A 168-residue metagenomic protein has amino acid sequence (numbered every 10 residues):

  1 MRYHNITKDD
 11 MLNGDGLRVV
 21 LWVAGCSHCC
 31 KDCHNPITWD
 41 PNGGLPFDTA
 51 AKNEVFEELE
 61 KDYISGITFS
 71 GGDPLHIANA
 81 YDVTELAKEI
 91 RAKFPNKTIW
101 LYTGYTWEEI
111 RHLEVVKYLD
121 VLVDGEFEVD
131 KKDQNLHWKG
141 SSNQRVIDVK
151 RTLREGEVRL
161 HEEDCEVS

Functional and structural regions predicted by a protein language model:
M1-W22, N35-N42, V158-R159, E163-S168: N-terminal [4Fe-4S]-dependent radical SAM core
M1-Y3, L17, N35-W100, Y105-H112: Conserved Radical SAM active-site core
R18-C33, D73: Cysteine-centered iron-sulfur cluster-binding motifs in ferredoxin-type domains/subunits of redox enzymes
N53-F56, E60, R111-K131: Structural recognition of alpha->loop->beta junctions
E60-F69, K93-F94, T98, V123-V129 (+2 more regions): Conserved C-terminal portion of the radical SAM core fold that forms the substrate/S-adenosylmethionine-binding
I77-V83, K88-R91, K132-S168: P-loop/Walker A phosphate-binding loop and immediately adjacent motor/lid segment at beta-alpha junctions
N96, Y118-L119, N143: A generic structural signal for alpha->beta connector loops
